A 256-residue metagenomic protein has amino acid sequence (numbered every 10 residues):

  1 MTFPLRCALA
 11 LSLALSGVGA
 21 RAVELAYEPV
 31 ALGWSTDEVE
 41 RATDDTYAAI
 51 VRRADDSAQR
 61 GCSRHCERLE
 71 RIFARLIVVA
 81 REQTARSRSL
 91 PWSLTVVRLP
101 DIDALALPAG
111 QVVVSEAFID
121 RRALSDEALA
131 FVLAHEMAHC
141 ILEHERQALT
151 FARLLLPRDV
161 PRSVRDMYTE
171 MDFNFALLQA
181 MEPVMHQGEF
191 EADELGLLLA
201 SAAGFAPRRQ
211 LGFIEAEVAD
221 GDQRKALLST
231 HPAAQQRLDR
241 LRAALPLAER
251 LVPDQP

Functional and structural regions predicted by a protein language model:
M1-T2: N-terminal secretory signal peptides that target proteins for export/translocation
R6-S16: Bacterial N-terminal signal peptides
A20-P256: A Zn2+-metalloprotease active-site environment signal
